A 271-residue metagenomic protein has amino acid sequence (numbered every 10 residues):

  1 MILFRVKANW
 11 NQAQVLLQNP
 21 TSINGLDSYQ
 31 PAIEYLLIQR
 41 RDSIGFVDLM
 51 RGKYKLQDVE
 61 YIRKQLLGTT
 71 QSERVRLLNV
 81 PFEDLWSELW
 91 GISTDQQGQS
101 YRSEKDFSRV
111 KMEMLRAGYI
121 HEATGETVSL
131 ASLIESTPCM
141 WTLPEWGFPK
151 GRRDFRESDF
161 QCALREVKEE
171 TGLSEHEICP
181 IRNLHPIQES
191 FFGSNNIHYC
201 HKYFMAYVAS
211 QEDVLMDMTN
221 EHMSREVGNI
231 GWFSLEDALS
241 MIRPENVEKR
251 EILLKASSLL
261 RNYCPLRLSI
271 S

Functional and structural regions predicted by a protein language model:
M1-R5, Q14: Short beta-strand scaffold segments in enzyme catalytic cores
L3-F4, R40, M205-V208: Hydrophobic side chains in beta-strands
A8, D42-I44, A238: Short, solvent-exposed loop/turn segments at secondary-structure junctions
N11-S28: Intrinsically disordered, low-complexity Ser/Thr- and acidic-rich flexible linkers and loops, especially at boundaries
A13-L17, L49-G52, M218-N220, P244-N246: Short coil/turn segments at secondary-structure boundaries
Y29-R165, E169: Conserved Nudix-box catalytic region and its N-terminal flanking loop in Nudix hydrolases and closely related
I33, R63-G68, E83-R102, H121 (+6 more regions): Nudix hydrolase/Nudix homology domain
S174-H185: A short coil-to-beta-strand element that immediately follows conserved catalytic motifs
